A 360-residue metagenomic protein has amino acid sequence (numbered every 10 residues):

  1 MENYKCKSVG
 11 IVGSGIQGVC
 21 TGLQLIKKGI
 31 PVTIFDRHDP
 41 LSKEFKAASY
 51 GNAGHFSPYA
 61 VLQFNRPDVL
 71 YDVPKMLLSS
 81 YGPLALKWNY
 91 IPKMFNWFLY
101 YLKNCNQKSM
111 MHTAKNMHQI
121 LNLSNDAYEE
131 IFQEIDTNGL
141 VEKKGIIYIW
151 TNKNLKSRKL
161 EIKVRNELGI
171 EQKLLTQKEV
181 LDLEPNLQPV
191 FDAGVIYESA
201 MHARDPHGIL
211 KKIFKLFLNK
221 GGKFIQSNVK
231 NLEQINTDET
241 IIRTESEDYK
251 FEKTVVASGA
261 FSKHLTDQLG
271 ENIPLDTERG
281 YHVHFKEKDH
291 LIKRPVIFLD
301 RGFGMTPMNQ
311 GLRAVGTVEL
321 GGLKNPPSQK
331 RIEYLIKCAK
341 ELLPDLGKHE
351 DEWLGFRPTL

Functional and structural regions predicted by a protein language model:
K7-I34: N-terminal Rossmann-like FAD-binding beta1-loop-alpha1 element of flavoenzymes
G15-I16, D39, A260: Residue-level detector of alpha-helix initiation sites
I16, S227-N231, E245: Conserved SAM/SAH-binding loop
K27-Y50: Glycine-rich FAD pyrophosphate-binding loop
K28, L168, L216, K220: Conserved dinucleotide-binding and phosphotransfer motif residues
F45, N52-N104, N231-Q234, E239 (+1 more regions): Active-site substrate-recognition segment that forms the wall of the catalytic cavity or substrate channel
F95-K215: Rossmann-like flavin
L175-L183, I225-T240: A conserved short coil-to-beta-strand element within the FAD-binding core of flavoproteins
